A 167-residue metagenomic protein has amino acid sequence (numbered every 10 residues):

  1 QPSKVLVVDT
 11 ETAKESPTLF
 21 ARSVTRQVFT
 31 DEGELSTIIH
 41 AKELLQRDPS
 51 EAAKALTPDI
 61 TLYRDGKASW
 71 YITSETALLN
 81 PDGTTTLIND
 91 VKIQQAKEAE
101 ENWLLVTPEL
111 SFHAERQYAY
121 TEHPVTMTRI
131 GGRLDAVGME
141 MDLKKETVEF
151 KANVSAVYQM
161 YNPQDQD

Functional and structural regions predicted by a protein language model:
Q1-D167: Mature-chain termini and adjacent capping regions
